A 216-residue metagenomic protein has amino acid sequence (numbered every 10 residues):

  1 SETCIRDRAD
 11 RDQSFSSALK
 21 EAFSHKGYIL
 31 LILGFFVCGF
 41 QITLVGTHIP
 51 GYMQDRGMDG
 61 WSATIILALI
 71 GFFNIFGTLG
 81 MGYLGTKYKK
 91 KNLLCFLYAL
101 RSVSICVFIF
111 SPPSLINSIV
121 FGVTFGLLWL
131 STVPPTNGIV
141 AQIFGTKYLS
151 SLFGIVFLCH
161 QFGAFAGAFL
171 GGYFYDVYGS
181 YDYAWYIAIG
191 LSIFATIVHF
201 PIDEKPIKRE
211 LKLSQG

Functional and structural regions predicted by a protein language model:
S1-I5: Short, small-residue-biased leader/transition segments that mark boundaries at the very start of proteins
K20-Y83: Extracytoplasmic gate region of multi-pass secondary transporters
M53-Q54, L84-G85, L170-G179: Interfacial helix-cap and linker-helix signal at transmembrane-aqueous boundaries of multi-pass secondary transporters
G60-W61, T146-V156: Loop-to-transmembrane helix entry/capping segments in MFS-fold secondary transporters and related SLC/MFSD carriers
I70-N74, G80, G85-I139: C-terminal transmembrane helical hairpin of 12-TM major facilitator-type secondary transporters
V140-L149, G179: Paired intracellular helix-loop junctions of major facilitator superfamily
Y173-L191: A membrane-interface helix-boundary motif in multi-pass transporters
A188-G216: Multi-pass alpha-helical transporter architecture, strongest for 12-TM Major Facilitator/SLC carriers used
